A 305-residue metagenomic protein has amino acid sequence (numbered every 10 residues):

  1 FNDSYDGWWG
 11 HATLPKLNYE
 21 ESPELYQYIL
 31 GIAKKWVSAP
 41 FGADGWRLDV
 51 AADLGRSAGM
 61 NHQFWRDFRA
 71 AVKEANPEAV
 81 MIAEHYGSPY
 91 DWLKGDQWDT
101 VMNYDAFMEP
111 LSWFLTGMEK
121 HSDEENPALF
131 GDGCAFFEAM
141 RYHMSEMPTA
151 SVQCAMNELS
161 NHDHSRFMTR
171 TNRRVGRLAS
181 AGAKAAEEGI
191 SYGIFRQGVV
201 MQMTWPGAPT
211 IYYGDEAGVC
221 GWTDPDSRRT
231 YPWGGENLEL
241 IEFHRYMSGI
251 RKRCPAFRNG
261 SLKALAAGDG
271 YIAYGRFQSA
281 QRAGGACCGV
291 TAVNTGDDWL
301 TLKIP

Functional and structural regions predicted by a protein language model:
F1-F41, F68-E74, D91, S112: Substrate-binding/active-site clefts of carbohydrate-active enzymes
G10-Y26, D49-M60, H121-C134, F167 (+2 more regions): The substrate-binding groove and active-site-proximal loops of carbohydrate-active enzymes, especially glycoside
L30-S57, L159: Active-site groove signature of glycoside hydrolases
A33, W65, R69-A70, E78-D224 (+4 more regions): Conserved alpha/beta catalytic core and glycan-binding cleft of carbohydrate-active enzymes
N61-W65, L240: Amphipathic alpha-helical segments in well-structured domains
Y142, Y231-A267: Aromatic- and carboxylate-lined catalytic core of secreted/periplasmic carbohydrate-active enzymes
A256-C287: Surface beta-strand/loop "capping" patches
P305: Solvent-exposed beta-hairpin/edge-strand motifs
